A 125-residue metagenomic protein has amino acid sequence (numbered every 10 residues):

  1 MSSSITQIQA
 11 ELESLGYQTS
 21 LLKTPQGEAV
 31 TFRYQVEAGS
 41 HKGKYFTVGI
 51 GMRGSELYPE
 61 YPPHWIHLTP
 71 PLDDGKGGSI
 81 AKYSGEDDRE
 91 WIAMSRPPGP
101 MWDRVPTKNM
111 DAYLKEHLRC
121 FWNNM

Functional and structural regions predicted by a protein language model:
M1-Y45, L57-M125: UBC/E2-like fold recognition across ubiquitin and ubiquitin-like conjugation systems, capturing catalytically active
